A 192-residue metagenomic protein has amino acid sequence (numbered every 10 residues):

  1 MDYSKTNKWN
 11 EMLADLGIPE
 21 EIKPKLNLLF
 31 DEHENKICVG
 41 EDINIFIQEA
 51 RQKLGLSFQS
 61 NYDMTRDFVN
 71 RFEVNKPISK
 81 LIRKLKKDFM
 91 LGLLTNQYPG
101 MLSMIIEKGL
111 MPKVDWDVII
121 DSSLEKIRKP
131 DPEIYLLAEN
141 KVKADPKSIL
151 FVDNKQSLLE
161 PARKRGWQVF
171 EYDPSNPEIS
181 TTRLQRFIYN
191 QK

Functional and structural regions predicted by a protein language model:
M1-L28, K53, K164-R165: Active-site neighborhood of HAD-like aspartate-dependent phosphohydrolases
N7-M12, E32, I45, E49 (+8 more regions): Alpha-helical elements of Rossmann-like donor-binding domains used by nucleotide-donor carbohydrate transfer enzymes
W9-D15, K23-L26, F30-N35, T65-N70 (+1 more regions): Helical cap/lid subdomains and adjacent loops of hydrolase enzymes that gate the active-site channel and determine
E20, E34-M64: A metal-dependent, Asp-based hydrolase signature
N44, K53, N61-G92, P132: Short, acidic loop-to-helix structural element flanking the phosphoryl-transfer center in phosphate-processing enzymes
T95: Conserved phosphate-coupling serine/threonine residues in phosphotransfer and NTP-handling enzymes
Y98-P99, S103-K192: Asp-based, Mg2+/Mn2+-dependent phosphohydrolase catalytic module
